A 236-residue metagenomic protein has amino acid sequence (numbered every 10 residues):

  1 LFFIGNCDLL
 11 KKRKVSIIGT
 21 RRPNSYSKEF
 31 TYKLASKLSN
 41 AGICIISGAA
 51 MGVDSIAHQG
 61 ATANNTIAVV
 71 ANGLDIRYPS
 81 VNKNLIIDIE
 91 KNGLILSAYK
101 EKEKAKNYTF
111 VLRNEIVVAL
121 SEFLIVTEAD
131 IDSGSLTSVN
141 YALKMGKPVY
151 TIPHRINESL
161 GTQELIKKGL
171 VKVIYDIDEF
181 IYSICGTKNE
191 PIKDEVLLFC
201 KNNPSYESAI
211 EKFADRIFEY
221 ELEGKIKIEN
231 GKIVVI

Functional and structural regions predicted by a protein language model:
L1-I236: Glycine-biased, small-residue-rich flexible motifs in mid-sequence functional cores and linkers
